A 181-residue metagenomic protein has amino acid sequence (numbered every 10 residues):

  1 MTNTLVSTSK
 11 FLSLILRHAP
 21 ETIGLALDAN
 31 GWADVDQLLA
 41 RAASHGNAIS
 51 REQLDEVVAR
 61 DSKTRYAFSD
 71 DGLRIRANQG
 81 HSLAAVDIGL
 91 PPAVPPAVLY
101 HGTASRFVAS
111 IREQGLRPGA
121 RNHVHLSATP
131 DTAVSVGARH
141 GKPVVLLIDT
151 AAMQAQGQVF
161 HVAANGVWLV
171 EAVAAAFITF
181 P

Functional and structural regions predicted by a protein language model:
M1-V124, A128-P181: Conserved NAD+-utilizing ADP-ribose enzyme module
